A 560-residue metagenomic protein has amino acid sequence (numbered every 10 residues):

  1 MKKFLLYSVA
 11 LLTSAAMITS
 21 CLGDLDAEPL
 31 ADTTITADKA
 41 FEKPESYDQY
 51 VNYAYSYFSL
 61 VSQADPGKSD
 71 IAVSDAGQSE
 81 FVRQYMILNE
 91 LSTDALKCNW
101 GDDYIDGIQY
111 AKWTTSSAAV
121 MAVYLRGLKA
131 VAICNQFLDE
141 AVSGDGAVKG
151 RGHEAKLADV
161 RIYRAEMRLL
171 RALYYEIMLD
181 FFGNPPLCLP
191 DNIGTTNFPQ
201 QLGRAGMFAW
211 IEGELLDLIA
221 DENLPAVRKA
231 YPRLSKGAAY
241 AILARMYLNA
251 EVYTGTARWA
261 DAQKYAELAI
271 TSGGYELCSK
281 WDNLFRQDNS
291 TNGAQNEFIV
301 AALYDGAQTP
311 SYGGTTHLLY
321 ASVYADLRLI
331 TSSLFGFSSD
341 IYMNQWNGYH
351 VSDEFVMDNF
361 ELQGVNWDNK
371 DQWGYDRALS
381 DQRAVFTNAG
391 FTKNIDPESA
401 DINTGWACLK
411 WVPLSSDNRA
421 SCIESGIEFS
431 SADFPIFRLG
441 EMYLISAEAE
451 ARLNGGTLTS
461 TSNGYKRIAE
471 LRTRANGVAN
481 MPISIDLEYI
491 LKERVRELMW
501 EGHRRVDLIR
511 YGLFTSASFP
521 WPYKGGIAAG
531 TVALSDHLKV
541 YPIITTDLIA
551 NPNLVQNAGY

Functional and structural regions predicted by a protein language model:
S20-L22, T114, G127-A130, R204 (+6 more regions): Long, intrinsically disordered, low-complexity segments
C21-F81, F285, A550-Y560: Membrane-proximal, proline-rich intrinsically disordered regions
P44-D48, N52, S56-S62, S92-F182 (+4 more regions): Conserved, well-structured interaction surfaces
A64-S92, C188-D191, N223-I242, L248-R328 (+5 more regions): Short, surface-exposed recognition loops and adjoining beta-strand edges that mediate ligand/DNA contacts, enriched
G101-Q109, V351-R438: Flexible, polar/acidic helix-loop-strand segments at domain edges
R164, R171, L243, A250 (+2 more regions): Structural register within alpha-helical repeat arrays
L179-D180, P186, N249-G255, N454-G456: Short coil/turn linking the two alpha-helices of tandem helical-hairpin repeats
